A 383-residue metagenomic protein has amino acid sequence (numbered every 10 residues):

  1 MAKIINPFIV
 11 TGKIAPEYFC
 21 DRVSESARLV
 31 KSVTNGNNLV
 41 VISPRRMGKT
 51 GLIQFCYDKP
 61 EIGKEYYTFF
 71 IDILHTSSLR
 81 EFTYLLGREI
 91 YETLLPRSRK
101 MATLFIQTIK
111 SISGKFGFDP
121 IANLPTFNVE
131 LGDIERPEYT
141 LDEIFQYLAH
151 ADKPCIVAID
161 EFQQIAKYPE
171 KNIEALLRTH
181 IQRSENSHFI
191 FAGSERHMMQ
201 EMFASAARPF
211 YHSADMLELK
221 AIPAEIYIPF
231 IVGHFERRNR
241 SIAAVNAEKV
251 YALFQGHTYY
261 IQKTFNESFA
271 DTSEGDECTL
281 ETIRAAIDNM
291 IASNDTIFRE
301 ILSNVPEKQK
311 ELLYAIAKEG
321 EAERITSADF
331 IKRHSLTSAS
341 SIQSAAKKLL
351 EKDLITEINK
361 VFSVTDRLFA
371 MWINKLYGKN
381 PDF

Functional and structural regions predicted by a protein language model:
M1-L39, P44, T356, D382-F383: A short, basic N-terminal segment
A2-N6, A292, T296-F383: C-terminal leucine-rich, beta-strand-based interaction scaffolds used for sensing/assembly
I42-M47, G51-I156: P-loop NTPase nucleotide-binding core
K59, L176, E267, K348: Alpha-helical DNA-recognition elements
F127-R196, A204: Conserved Walker B catalytic segment
E201-A252, E274-D276: Helix-loop-helix "sensor" segment of P-loop NTPases
E248-L253, Y259-S273, E311-A317, K347: C-terminal helical "lid" of AAA+/P-loop NTPase domains
A270-S293: Conserved C-terminal helix/linker of AAA+ ATPases
